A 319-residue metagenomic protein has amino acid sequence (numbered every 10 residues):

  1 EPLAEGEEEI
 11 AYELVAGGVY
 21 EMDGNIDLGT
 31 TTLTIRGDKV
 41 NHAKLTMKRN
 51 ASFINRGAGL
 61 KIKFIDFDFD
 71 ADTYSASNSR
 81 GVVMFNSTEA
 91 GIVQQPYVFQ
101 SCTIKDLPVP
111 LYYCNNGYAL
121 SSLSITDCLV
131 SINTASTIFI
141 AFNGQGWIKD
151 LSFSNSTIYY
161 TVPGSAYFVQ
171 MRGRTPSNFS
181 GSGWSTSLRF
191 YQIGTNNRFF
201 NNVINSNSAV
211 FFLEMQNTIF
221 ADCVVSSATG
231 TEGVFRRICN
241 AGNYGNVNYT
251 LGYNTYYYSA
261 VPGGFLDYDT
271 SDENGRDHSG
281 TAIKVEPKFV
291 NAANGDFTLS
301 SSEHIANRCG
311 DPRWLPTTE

Functional and structural regions predicted by a protein language model:
E1-M22, L33-V40, F289: Glycine-rich repeat segments that build the extracellular carbohydrate-interaction surface of secreted and virion
E7, V19-I35, L45-V93: Extracellular beta-strand-rich solenoid/capping regions of secreted or surface-exposed proteins that bind or remodel
E9, G17, G37-L45, I65-F67 (+3 more regions): Extracellular beta-strand-rich, repetitive "passenger/adhesive" scaffolds that bind or process carbohydrates
E13, E21, D27, T34-R36 (+9 more regions): Extracellular beta-strand solenoid repeats
A58-A71, V93-P108, A119-I138, W147-S165 (+4 more regions): Right-handed parallel beta-helix
G233-N243, Y257, P262-S279, I283: Short helix/strand-capping turn motifs
D277-E319: C-terminal accessory segments
